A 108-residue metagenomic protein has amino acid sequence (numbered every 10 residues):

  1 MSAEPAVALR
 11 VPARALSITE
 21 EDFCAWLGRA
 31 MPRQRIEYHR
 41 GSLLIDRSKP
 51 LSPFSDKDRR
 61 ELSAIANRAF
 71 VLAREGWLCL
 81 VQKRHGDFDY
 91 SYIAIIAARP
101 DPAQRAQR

Functional and structural regions predicted by a protein language model:
S2-R59: Short amphipathic alpha-helical interface segments
V7, L44, R84-G86, P100-P102: A generic structural micro-environment signature that highlights single residues at secondary-structure boundaries
M31-P32, A73-E75: Short secondary-structure junctions
H39, V81, I95: Residues in well-ordered beta-strands of folded domains
D58-R74: Short amphipathic alpha-helical interaction segments
R74-K83: A short, conserved structural fragment
D87-R108: Short, amphipathic alpha-helical interaction segments positioned at domain boundaries
